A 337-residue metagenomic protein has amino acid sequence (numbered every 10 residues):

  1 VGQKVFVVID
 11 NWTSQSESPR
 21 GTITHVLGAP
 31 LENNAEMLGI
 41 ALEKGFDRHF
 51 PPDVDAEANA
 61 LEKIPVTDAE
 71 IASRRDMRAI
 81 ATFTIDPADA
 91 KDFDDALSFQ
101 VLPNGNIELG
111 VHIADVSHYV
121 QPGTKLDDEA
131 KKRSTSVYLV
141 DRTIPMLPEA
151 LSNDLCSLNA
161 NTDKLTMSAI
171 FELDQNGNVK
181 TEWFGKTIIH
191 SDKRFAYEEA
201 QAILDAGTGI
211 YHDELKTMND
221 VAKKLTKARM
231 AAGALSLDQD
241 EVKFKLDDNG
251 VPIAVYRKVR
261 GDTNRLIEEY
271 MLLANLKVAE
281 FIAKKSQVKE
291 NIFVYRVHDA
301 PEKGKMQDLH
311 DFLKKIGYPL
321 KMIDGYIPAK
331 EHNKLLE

Functional and structural regions predicted by a protein language model:
G2-K4: Loop/turn positions that initiate beta-strands
F6, N11-Q15, A29, N33 (+3 more regions): Electropositive polyanion-binding surfaces
